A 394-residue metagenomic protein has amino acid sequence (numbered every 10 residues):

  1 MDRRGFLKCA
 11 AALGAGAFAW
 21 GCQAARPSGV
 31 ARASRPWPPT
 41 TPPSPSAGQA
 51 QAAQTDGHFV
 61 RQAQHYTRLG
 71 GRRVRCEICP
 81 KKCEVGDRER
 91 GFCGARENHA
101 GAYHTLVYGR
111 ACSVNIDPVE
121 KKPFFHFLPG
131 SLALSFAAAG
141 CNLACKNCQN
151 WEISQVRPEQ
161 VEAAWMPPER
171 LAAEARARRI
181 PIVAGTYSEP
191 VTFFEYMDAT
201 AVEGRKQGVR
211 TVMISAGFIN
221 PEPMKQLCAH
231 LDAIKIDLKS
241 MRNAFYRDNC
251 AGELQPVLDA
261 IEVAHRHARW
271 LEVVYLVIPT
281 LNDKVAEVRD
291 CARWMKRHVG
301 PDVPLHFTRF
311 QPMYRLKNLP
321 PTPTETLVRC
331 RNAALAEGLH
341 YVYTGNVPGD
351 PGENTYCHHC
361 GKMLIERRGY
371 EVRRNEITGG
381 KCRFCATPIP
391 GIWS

Functional and structural regions predicted by a protein language model:
G5-P27: N-terminal export signals
A31-A33: Intrinsic, low-complexity polybasic segments
P45-C76, K81-A137, E152-Q155, M363-I365: N-terminal [4Fe-4S]-dependent radical SAM core
C76, C145, C357-C360, C382-C385: Short cysteine-rich clusters marking metal-coordination/redox-active sites
N98-A233: Conserved Radical SAM active-site core
S154-Q155, Y187-T192, F218-M224, I234-C250 (+2 more regions): Conserved radical SAM core fold
R176-E203, F245-L258, Y275-D290, K296: Conserved glycine-rich "GG(E/T)P / GGGxP" loop and the immediately following alpha-helix in the radical SAM core
Q255-L316, L327-Y343: Conserved C-terminal portion of the radical SAM core fold that forms the substrate/S-adenosylmethionine-binding
